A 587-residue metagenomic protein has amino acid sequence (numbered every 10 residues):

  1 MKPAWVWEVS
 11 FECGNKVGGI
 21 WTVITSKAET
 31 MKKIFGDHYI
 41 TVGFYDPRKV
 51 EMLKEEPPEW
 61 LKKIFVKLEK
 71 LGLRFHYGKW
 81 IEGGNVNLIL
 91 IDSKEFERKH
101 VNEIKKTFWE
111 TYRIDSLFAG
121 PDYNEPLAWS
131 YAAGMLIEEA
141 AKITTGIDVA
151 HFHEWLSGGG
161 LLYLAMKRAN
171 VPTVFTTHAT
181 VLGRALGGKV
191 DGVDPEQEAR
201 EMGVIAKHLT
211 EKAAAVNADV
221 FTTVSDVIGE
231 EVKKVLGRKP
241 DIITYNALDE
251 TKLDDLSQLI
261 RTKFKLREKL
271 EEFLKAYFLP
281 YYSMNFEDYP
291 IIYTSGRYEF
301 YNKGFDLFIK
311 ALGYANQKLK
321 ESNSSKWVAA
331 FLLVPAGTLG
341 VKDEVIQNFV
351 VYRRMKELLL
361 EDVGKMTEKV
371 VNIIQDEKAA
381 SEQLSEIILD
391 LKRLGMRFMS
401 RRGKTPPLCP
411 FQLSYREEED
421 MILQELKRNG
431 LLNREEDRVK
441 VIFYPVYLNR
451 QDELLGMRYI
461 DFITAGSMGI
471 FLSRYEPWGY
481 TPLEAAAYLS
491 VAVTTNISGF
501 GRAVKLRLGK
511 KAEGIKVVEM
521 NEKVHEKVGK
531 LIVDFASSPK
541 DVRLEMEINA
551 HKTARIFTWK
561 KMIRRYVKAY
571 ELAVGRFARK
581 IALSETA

Functional and structural regions predicted by a protein language model:
M1-A587: Catalytic cores of nucleotide-sugar-dependent glycosyltransferases that transfer UDP/GDP/TDP-activated
